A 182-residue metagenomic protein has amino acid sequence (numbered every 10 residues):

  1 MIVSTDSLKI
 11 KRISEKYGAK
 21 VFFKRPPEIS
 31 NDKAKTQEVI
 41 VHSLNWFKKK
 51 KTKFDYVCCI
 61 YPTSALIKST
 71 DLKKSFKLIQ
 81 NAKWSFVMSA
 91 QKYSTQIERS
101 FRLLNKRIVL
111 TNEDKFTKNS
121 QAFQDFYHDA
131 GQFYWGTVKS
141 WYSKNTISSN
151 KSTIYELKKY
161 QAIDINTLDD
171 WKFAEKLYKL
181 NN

Functional and structural regions predicted by a protein language model:
M1-I2, S85, Y160-Q161: Short active-site oxyanion
I2, L8-C58, I67-T70, K74: Short phosphate-binding loop-to-helix
V3-T5, W135, I165: Short beta-strand scaffold positions
E28-D32, T95-Q96, Q161-I163: A short acidic, often aromatic-flanked loop/helix-cap motif at beta-alpha or helix-coil junctions that lines enzyme
E38, H42, Y56, A65-K151 (+1 more regions): Conserved core of the sugar-phosphate nucleotidyltransferase
I60-P62: Active-site acidic Asp-centered loop
I154-E156, Q161-N182: Hydrophobic helical membrane-anchoring modules
